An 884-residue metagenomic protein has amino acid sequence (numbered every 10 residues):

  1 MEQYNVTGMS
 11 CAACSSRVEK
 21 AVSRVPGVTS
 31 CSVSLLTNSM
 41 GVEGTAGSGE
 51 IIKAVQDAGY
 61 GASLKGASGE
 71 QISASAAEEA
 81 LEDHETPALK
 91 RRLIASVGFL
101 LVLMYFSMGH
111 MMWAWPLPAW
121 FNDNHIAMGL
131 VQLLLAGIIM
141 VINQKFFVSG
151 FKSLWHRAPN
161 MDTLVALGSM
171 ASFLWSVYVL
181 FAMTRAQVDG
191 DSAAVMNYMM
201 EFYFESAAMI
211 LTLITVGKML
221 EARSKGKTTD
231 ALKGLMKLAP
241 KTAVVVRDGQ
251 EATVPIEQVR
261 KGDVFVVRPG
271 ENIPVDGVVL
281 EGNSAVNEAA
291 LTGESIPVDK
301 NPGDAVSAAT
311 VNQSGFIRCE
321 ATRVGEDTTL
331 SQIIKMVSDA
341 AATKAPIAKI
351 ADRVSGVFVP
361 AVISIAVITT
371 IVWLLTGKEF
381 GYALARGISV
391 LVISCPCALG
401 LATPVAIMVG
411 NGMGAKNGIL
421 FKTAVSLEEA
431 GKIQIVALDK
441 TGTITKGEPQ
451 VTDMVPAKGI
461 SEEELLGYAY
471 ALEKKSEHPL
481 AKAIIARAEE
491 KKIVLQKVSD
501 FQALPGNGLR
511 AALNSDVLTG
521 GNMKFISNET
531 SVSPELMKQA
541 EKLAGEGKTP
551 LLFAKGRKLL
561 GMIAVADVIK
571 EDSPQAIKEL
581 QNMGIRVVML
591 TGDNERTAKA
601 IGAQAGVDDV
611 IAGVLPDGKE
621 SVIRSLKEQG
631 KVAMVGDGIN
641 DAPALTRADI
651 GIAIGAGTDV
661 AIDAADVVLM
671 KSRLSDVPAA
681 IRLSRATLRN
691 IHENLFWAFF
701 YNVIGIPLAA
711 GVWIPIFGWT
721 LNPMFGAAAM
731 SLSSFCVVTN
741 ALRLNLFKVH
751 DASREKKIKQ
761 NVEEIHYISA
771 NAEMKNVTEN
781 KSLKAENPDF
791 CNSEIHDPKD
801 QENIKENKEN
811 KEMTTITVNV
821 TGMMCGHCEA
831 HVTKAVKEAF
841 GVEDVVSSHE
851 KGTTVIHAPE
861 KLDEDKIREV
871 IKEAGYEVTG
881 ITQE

Functional and structural regions predicted by a protein language model:
M1-A127, K152, Q250-E251, K335-T343 (+1 more regions): Flexible metal-binding regulatory segments at protein termini and peripheral loops
S16, T29, I433, L513-S515 (+9 more regions): Conserved ATP-binding TGD loop and adjacent catalytic N/P-domain core of P-type ATPases
V25-E43, S48-G49, E201-F202, K233-D327 (+3 more regions): Conserved cytosolic catalytic loops of P-type ATPases
A88-T242, R353, G718-P723: Transmembrane helix-loop-helix hairpins at the membrane interface
R91, T310, G431-L438, I444-E477 (+3 more regions): ATP-driven catalytic headpiece of P-type ATPases
M112-I126, W155, L174, M413 (+7 more regions): Membrane-embedded alpha-helical bundles of multi-pass transporters
M183-Q187, S192-A193, A208-P269, K300 (+6 more regions): Juxtamembrane coupling segments of multi-pass membrane pumps/enzymes
L291, I350, A385, A398-L472 (+5 more regions): Conserved catalytic phosphorylation-site environment of P-type ATPases
